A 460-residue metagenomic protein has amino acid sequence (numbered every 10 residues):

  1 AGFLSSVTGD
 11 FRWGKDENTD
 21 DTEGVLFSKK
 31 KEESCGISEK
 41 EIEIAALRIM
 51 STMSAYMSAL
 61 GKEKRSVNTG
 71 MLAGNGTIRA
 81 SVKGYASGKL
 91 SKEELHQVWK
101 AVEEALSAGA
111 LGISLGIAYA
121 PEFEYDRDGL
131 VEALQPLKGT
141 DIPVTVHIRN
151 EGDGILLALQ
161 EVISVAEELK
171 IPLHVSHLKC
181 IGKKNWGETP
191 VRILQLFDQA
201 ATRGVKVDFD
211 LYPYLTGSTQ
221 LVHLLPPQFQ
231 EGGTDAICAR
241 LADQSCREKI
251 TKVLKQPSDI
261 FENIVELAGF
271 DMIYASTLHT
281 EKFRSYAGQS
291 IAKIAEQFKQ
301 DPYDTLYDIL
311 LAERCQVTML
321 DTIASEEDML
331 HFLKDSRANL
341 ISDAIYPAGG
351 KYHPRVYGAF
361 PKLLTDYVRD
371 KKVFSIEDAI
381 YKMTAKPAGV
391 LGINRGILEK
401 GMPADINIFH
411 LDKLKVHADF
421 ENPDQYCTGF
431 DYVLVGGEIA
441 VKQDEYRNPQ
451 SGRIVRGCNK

Functional and structural regions predicted by a protein language model:
A1-E43, L47: Metal-associated gating/positioning segment near the N- to mid-region
F11, D16-V25, A80-A86, L156-Q160 (+6 more regions): Short acidic, glycine/serine/threonine-rich loops at helix termini
F11-W13, A118, I148-N150, L178 (+1 more regions): Short, ordered loop/turn segments at secondary-structure junctions
M57-L60, R65-V82, A86-K92, V98-Y119 (+3 more regions): Active-site neighborhoods of metal-dependent hydrolases
T69, G109, H147, D210 (+7 more regions): Divalent metal-coordination and catalytic microenvironments
E104-S164: Divalent metal-binding pocket/active-site signature
D243, H331-R337, S342-D343, A359 (+1 more regions): C-terminal cap of metal-dependent C-N hydrolases
V317-M329, F374-I380, A388-D424: Acidic, glycine-enriched loop/beta-strand segments at the rims of small-molecule binding/catalytic pockets
